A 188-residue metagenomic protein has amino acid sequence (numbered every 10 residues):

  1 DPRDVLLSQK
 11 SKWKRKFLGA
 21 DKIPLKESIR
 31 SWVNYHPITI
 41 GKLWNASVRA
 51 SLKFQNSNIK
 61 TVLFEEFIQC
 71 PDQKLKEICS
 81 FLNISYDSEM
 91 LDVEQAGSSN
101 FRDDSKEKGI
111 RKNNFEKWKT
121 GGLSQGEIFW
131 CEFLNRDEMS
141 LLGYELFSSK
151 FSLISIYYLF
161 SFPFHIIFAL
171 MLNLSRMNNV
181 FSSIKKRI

Functional and structural regions predicted by a protein language model:
D1-L91, F101: PAPS-dependent sulfotransferase catalytic domain
W13, F17-G19, V33, L52 (+2 more regions): PAPS-dependent sulfotransferases, especially Golgi type II membrane carbohydrate sulfotransferases
